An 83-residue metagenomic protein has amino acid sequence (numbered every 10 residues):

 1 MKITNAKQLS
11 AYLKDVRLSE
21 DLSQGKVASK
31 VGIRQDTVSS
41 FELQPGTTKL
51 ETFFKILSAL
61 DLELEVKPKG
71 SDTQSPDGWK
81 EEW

Functional and structural regions predicted by a protein language model:
M1-S19: A short, Lys/Arg-rich alpha-helix, primarily the initiator
L18, S29, S58: Short polybasic/polar patches that bind polyanions
D21-S39: Short alpha-helical DNA-recognition segment
E51-V66: DNA major-groove recognition helix of helix-turn-helix/homeodomain DNA-binding modules
E65-W83: Short, charged recognition helix plus adjacent turn of helix-turn-helix-like nucleic-acid-binding domains
